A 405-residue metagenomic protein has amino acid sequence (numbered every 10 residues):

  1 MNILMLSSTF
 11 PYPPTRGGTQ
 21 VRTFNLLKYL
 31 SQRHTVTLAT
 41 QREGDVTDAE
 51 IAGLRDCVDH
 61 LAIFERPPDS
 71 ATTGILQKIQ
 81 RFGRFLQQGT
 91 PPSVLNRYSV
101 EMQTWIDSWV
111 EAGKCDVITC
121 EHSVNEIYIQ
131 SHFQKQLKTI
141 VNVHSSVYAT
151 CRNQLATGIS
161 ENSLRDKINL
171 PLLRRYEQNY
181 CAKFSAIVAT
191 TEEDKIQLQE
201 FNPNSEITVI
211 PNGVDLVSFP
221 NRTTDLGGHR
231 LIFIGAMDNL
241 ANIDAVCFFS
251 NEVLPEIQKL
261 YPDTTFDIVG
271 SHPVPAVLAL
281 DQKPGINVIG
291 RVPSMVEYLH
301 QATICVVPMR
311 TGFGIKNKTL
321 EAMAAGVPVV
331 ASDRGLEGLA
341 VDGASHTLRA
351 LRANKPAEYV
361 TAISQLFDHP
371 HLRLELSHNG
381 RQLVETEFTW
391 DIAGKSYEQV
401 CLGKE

Functional and structural regions predicted by a protein language model:
S8, T72-L95, T139-Q178, A236: Acceptor-binding helix/loop patch of EC 2.4 sugar-transfer enzymes, predominantly nucleotide-sugar-dependent
C151-R152, Q199, V214-G228: Acidic anion/phosphate-binding donor-loop and adjacent secondary structure in glycosyltransferase catalytic cores
S185, G285, H300-G314, A325-V327: Acidic donor-binding loop of glycosyltransferase active sites
E193, I210-G213: Carbohydrate-associated surface elements
Y261-E297, Q301, T347-R349: Nucleotide-activated donor-binding/catalytic signature segment of Leloir-type glycosyltransferases, i.e., the conserved
K318-E321, P328-G335: Short hydrophobic beta-strand element within catalytic cores of glycosyltransferases and related nucleotide-activated
E337-S364: Change "using UDP/GDP/dTDP sugars" to "using nucleotide sugars
Q365, L372-T386, S396-Q399: A short, well-ordered alpha-helix in the C-terminal region of glycosyltransferases
